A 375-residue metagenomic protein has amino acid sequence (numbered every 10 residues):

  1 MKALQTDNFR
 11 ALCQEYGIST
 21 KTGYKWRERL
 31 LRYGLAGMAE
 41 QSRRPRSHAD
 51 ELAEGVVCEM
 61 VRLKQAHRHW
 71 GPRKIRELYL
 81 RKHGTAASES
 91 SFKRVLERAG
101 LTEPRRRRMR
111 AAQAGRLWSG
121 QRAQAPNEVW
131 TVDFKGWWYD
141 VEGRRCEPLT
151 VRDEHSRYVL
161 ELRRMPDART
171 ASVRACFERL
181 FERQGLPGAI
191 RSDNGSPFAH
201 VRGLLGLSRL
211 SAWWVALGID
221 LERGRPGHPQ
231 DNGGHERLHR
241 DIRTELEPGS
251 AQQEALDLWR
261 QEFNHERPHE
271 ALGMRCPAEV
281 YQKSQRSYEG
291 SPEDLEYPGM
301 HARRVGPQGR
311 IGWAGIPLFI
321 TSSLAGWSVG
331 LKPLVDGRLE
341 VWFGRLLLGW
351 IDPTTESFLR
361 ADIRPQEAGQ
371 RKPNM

Functional and structural regions predicted by a protein language model:
M1-L31: Double-stranded DNA-binding cores of transcription factors and transposases
L12-C13, G23-W26, G34, E59-M60 (+15 more regions): Mobile genetic element proteins and their domesticated derivatives, centered on retroelements and DNA transposons
L35-T131, W137, L205-S208, C276-Y288: Basic, flexible linker segments flanking DNA-binding modules in nucleic acid-interacting mobile-element proteins
T85, R94-Y158, P166-G188, V215-A216 (+1 more regions): Mobile-element integrase/transposase regions, centering on the N-terminal DNA-binding/Zn-coordinating module
L160-E161, G349: A structural microfeature
L180-L204, R225-G227, N232, M274-P277: Acidic/histidine-rich, metal-coordinating catalytic segments
R209-E289, G330, L334-V335: Charged alpha-helix within mobile-element recombinases
N264-M375: C-terminal, beta-rich DNA-binding module of retroviral/retroelements integrases
